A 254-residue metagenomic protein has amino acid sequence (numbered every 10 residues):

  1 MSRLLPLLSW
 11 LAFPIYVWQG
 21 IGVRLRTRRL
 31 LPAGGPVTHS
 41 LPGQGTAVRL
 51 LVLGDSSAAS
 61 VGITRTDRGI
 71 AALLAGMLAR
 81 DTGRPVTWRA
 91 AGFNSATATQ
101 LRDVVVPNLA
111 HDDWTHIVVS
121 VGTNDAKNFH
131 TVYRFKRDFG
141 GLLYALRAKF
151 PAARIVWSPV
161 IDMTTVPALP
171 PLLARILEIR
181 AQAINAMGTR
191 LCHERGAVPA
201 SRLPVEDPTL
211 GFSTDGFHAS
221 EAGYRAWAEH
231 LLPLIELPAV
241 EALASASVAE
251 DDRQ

Functional and structural regions predicted by a protein language model:
M1-I15, G34-P42, D67-T82, H111-N128 (+1 more regions): Short, charge-rich amphipathic segments
M1-L51, L232, E236-Q254: N-terminal secretory targeting modules
R3, G43, I63, D67 (+5 more regions): Alpha-helix initiation/capping motif
I21, L25, S95-T97, D162 (+1 more regions): Residue-level detector of flexible, active-site-proximal loop/helix-junction positions within diverse enzyme catalytic
G43-G45, G83, F150: Short, flexible coil/linker segments at domain boundaries that flank nucleotide/cofactor-interacting
R49-L51, S57-R137: Conserved SGNH/GDSL esterase-like catalytic core that processes O-acyl groups on lipids and polysaccharides
L53-G54, S158: Short hydrophobic segments within beta-strands
V106-A244, E250-Q254: Alpha-helical cap/lid subdomain in secreted, periplasmic, or secretory-pathway luminal O-acyl-processing enzymes
